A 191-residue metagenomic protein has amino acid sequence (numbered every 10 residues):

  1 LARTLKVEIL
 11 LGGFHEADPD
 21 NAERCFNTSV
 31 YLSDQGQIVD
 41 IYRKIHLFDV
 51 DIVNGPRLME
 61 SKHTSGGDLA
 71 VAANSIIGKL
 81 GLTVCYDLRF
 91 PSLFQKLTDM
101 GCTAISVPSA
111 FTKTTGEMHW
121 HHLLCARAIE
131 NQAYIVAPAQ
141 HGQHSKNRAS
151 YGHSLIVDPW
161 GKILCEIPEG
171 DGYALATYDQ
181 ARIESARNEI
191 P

Functional and structural regions predicted by a protein language model:
L1-L11, K79, C85-A174: CN hydrolase (nitrilase-like) catalytic-core segments centered on the catalytic cysteine and neighboring Lys/Glu
I9-E16, V50-L58, I135-A139: Short Pro/Gly-enriched beta-strand edge/turn motifs at strand-loop
L11-G13, T28-Y31, V71-A73, S154-I156 (+1 more regions): Short beta-strand scaffold segments in enzyme catalytic cores
G13, L32, I45-F48, P108 (+1 more regions): Conserved residues at the C-terminal ends of beta-strands
E16-P19, Q143: Short glycine/acidic-enriched loop and turn motifs that connect beta-strands
P19-M100, K113-H122, E189-I190: Active-site catalytic loop in hydrolytic enzyme cores
Q37-D40, K162-L164, I183-S185: Short helix-loop capping/hinge motifs at secondary-structure junctions, enriched in acidic/polar residues
A181-P191: A short C-terminal boundary segment appended to hydrolase-like catalytic domains
